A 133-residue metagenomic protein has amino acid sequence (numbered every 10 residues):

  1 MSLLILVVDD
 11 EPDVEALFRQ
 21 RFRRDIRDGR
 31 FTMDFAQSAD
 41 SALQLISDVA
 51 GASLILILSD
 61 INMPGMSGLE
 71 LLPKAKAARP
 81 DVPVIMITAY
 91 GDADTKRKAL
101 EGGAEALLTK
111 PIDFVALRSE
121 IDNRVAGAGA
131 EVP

Functional and structural regions predicted by a protein language model:
P12-D34: Two-component/phosphorelay signaling modules centered on CheY-like receiver
S38-S41, S67-E70: Acidic catalytic/metal-coordinating carboxylates
G51-L58: Active-site beta3 strand of CheY-like receiver
M63: Receiver (REC) domain active-site loop signature in two-component systems and cognate sites in sensor histidine kinases
E70, A77, G91-A106, S119: Alpha4 helix (beta4-alpha4-beta5 surface) of REC/receiver domains from two-component response regulators
K110: A Lys-centered signature of the CheY-like receiver
D113: Receiver (REC) domain switch/active-site region of two-component response regulators
